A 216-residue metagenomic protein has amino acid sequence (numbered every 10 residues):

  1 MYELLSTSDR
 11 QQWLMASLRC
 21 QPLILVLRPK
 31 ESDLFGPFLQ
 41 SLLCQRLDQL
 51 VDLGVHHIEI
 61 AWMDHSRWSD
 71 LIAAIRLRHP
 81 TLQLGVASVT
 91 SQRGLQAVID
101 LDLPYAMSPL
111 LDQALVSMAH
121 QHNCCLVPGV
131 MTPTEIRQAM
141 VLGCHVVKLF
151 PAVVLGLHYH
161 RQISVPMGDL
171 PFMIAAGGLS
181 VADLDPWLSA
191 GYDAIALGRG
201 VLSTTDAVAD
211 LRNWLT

Functional and structural regions predicted by a protein language model:
M1-L101, Q121, V181-A182, V201-T216: Conserved N-terminal beta1-alpha1 strand-loop-helix module at the mouth
P22-I24, H57-E59, T81-G85, P104-Y105 (+4 more regions): Structural preference for beta-strand elements that scaffold enzyme active sites
L27-E31, V86-Q92, S108-L111, P128-P133 (+2 more regions): Glycine-rich beta-to-alpha transition loops that act as phosphate-gripper elements at the mouths of alpha/beta enzyme
S91-L101, T134-L142, Y159, L179-I195: Catalytic cores of alpha/beta
A106-L115, K148-L157, G191-W214: Glycine-rich phosphate-binding active-site loops on the catalytic face of alpha/beta enzymes
P109-L155: Histidine/lysine/aspartate-rich catalytic loop segments that bind and position anionic ligands
Q138, V154-P166, L170-I174: Shared catalytic-loop signature of beta/alpha-barrel
